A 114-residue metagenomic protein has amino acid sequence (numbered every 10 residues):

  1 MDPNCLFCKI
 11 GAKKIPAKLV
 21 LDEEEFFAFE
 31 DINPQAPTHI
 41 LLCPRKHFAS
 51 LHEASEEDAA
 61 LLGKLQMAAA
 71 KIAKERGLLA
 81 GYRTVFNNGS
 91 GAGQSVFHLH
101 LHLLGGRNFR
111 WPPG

Functional and structural regions predicted by a protein language model:
M1-G114: HIT superfamily nucleotide-processing domains
